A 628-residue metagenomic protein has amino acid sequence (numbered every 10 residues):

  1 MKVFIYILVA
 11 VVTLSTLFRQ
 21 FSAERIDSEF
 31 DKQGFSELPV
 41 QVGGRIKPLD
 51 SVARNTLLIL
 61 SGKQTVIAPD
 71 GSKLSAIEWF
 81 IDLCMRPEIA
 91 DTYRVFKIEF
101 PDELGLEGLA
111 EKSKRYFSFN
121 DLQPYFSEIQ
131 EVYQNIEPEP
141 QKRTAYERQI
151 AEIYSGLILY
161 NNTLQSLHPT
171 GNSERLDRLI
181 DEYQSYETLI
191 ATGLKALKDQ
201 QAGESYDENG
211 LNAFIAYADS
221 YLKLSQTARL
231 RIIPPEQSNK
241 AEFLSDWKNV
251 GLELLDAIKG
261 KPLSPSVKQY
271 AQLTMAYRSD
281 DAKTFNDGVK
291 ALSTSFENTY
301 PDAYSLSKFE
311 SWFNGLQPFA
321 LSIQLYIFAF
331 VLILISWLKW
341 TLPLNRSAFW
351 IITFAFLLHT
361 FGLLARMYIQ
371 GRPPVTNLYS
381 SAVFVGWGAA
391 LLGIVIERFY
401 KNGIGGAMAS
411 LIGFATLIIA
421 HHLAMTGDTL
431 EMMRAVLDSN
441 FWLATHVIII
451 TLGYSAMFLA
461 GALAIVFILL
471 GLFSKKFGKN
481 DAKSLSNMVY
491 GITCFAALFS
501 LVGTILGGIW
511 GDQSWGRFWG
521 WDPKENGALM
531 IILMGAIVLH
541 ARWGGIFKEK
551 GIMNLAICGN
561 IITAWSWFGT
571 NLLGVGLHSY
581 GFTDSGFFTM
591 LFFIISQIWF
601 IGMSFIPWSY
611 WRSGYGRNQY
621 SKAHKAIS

Functional and structural regions predicted by a protein language model:
K2, F21-F309: Soluble extramembrane regions of membrane proteins in the secretory/endomembrane system
K2-E24, G34-E37, V42, I46-P48 (+15 more regions): Hydrophobic cores of alpha-helical transmembrane segments in multi-pass integral membrane proteins
D281-S322, D481-G491, R517, Y580 (+1 more regions): Aromatic-capped, Gly/Pro-kinked transmembrane alpha-helices
K476-K479: Membrane interface segments of multi-pass transport proteins and intramembrane proteases
